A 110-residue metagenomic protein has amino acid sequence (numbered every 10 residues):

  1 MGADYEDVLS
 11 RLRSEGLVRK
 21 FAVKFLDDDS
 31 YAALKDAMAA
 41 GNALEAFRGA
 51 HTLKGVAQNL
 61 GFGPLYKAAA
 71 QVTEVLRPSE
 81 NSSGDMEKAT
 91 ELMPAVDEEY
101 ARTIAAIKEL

Functional and structural regions predicted by a protein language model:
M1-R48, T52-L110: Two-component system phosphorelay core
